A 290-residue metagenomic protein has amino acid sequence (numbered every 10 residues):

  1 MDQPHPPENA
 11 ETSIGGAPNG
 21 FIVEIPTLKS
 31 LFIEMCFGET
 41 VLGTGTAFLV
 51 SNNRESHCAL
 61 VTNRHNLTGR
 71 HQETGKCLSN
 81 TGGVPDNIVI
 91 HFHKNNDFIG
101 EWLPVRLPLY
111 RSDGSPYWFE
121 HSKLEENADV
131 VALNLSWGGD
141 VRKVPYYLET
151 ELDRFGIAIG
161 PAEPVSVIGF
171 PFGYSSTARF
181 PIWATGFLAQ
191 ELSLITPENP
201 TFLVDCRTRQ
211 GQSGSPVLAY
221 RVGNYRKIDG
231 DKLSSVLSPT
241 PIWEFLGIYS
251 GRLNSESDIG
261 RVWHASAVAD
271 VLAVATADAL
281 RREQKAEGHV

Functional and structural regions predicted by a protein language model:
M1-N19: N-terminal targeting leaders that route proteins to membranes or the secretory/organellar pathways
P6-P7, V23-P26, A219-V290: C-terminal subregion of chymotrypsin/trypsin-like serine protease catalytic domains
G20-I25, V50: Long protein-protein interaction modules used by eukaryotic assembly/scaffold proteins
L28-L31, G43-T44, K76, N80-N199 (+6 more regions): Serine endopeptidase catalytic core focused on the charge-relay Asp
T40-A59, I259: A conserved glycine-rich beta-strand in the N-terminal activation segment of trypsin-fold
G43-G45, L60, A184, F245-L246: Structural detector for hydrophobic anchor residues on beta-strands
V50-N52, E191, Y220, G251: Residue-level recognition of beta-strand microenvironments
N63-N66, G169, G247-N254: Short beta->alpha transition motifs characteristic of CBS
